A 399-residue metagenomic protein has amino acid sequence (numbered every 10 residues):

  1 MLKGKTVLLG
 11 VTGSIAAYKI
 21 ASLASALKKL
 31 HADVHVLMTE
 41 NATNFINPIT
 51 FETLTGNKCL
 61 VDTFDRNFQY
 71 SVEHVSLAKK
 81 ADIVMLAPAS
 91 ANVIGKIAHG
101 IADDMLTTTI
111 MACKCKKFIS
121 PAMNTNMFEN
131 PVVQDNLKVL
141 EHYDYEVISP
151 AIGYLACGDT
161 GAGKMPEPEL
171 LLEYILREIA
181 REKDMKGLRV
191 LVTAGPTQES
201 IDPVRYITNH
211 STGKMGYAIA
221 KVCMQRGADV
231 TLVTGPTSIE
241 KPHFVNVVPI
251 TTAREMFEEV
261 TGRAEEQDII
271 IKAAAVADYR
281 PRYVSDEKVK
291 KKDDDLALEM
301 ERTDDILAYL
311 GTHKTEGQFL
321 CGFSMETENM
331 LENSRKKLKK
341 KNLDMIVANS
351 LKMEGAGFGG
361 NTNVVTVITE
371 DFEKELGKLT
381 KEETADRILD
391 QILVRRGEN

Functional and structural regions predicted by a protein language model:
M1-F118, N124-G213, Y217-N399: A cross-family phosphate/adenosyl-ligand binding-site feature
